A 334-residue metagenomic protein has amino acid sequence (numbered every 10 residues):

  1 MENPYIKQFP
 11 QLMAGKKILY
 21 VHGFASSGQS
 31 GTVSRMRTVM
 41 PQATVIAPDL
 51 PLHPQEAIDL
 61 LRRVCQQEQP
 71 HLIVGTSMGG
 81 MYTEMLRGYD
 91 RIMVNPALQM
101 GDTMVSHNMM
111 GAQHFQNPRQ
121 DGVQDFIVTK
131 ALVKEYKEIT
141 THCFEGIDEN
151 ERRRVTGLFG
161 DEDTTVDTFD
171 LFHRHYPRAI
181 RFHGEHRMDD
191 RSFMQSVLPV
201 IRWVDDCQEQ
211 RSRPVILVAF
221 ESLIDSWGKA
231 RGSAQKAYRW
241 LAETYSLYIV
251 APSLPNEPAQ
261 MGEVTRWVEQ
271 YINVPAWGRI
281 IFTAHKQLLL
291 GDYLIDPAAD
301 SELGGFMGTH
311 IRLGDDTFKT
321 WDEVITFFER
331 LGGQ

Functional and structural regions predicted by a protein language model:
Y5-Q67: Active-site catalytic motif of lipid deacylating hydrolases and related acyltransferases
G23-S27, P51-L52, R187, I224 (+1 more regions): Short histidine/acidic/glycine/proline-rich micro-motifs that form metal- and phosphate-coordinating active-site loops
H71-G75, R91-M93, V155-D161, I281 (+2 more regions): Short, hydrophobic beta-strand segments that form beta-sheet elements in well-ordered domains
V74-E84: Gly/Ala-rich beta-loop-alpha elbow adjacent to hydrolase catalytic centers
D90-V204: The alpha/beta-hydrolase serine catalytic core
E209-A230: Asp-based phosphoryl-transfer active-site loop
I224-Y248: Short, acidic loop-to-helix structural element flanking the phosphoryl-transfer center in phosphate-processing enzymes
P258-Q334: C-terminal cap/substrate-recognition subdomain and adjoining C-terminal extension of metal-dependent phosphatase-like
